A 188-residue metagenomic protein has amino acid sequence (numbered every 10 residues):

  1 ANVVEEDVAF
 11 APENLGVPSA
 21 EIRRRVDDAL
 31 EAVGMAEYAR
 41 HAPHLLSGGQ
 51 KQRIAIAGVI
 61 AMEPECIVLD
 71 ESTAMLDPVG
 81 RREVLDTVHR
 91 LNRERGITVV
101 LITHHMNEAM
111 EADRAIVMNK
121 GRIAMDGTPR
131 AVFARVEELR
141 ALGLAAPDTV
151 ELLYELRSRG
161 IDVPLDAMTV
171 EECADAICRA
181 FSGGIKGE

Functional and structural regions predicted by a protein language model:
E13, A20-Y38: Conserved ABC ATPase "signature" region
A42-L46, Q50: Conserved ABC ATPase signature
E63: Conserved catalytic motifs of ABC-family nucleotide-binding domains
I67-D70: Catalytic Walker B motif of ABC-type/P-loop ATPase nucleotide-binding domains
D126-G127: ABC ATPase "signature
L139-E188: ABC ATPase nucleotide-binding domains
